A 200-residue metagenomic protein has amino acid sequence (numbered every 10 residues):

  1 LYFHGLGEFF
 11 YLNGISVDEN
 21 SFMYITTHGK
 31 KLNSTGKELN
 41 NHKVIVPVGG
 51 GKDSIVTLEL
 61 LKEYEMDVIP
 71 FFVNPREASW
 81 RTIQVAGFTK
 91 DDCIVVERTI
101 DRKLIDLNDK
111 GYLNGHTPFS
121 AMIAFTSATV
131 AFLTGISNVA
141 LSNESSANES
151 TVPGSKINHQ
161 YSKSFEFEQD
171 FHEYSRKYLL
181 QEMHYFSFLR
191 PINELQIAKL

Functional and structural regions predicted by a protein language model:
L1-L12: Phosphate-/polyanion-interacting regions in eukaryotic proteins
F10-V44, K52-L200: Nucleotide-activated chemistry modules centered on ATP-dependent adenylation/adenylyltransferase
G49: Metallo-beta-lactamase
